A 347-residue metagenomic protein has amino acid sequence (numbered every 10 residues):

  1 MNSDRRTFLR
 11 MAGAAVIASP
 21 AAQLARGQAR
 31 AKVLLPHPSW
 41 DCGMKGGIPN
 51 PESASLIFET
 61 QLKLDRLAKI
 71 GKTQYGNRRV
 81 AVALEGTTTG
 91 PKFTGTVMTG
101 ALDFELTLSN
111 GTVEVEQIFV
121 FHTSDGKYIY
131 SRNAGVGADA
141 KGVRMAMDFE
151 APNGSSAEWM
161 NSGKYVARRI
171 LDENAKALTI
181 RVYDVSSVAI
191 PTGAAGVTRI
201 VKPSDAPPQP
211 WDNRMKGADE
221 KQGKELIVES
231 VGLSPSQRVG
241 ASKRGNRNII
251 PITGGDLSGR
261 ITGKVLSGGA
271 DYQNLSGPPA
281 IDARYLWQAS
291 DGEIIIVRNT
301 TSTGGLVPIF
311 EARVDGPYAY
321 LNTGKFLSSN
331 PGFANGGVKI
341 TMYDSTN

Functional and structural regions predicted by a protein language model:
M1-S3: Secretory targeting signals
T7-A29: N-terminal export signals
V33-N347: Beta-strand-enriched cores of mature, soluble protein domains
